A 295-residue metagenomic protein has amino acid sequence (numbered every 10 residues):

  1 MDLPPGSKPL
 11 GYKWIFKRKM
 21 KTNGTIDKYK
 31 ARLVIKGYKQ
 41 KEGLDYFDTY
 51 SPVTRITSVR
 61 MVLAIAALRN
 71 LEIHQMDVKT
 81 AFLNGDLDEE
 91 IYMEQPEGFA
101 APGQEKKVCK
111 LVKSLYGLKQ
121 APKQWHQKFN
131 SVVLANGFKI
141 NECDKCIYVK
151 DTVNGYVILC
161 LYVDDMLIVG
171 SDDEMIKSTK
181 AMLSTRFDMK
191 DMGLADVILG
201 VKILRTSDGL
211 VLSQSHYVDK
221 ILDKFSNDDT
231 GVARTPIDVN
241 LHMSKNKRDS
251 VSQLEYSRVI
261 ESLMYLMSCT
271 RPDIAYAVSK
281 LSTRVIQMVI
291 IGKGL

Functional and structural regions predicted by a protein language model:
M1-L295: Long, low-complexity, charge-biased intrinsically disordered regions
